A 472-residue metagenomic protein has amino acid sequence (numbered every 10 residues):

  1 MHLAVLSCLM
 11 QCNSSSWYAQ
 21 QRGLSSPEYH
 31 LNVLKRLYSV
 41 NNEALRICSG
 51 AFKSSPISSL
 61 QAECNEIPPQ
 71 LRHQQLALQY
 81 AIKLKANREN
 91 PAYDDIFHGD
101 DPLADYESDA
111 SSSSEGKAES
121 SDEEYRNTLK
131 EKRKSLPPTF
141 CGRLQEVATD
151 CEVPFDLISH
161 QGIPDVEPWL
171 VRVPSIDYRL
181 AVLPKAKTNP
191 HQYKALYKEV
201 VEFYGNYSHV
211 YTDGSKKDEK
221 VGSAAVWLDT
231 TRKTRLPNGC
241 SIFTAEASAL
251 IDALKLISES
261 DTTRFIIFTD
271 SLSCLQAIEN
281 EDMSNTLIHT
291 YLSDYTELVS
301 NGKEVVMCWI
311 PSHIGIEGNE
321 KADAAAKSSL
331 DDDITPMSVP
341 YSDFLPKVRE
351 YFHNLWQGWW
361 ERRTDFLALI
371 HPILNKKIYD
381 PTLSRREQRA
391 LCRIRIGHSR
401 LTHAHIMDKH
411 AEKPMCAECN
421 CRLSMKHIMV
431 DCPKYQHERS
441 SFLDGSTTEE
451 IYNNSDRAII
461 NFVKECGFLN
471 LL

Functional and structural regions predicted by a protein language model:
M1-A19: Basic, alpha-helical interaction scaffolds
G23-D431, E438-L472: RNase H-like, metal-dependent ribonuclease domains
